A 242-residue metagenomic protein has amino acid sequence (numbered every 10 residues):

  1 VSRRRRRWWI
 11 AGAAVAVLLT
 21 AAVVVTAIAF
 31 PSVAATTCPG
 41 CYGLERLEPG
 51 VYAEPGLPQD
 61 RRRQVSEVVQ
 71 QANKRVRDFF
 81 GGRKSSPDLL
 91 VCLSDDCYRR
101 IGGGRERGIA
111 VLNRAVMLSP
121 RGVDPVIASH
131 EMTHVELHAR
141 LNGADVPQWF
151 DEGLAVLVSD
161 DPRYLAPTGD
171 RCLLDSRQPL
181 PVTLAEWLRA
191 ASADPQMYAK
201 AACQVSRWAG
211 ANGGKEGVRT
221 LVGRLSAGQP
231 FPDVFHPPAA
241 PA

Functional and structural regions predicted by a protein language model:
V1-A35, C41-L44, Y52-G56, E67-Q71 (+3 more regions): Beta/coil-rich, acidic/histidine-enriched accessory regions frequently appended to metallopeptidases
T37-Y42, L93-Y98, R171-L173: Sequence contexts marking disulfide-bonded cysteines in secreted/extracellular proteins
L44-R62, N113-A115: Acidic/histidine-rich, surface-exposed loop or edge segments in extracytoplasmic proteins
L57, L93, S119-R121: Structural motif
R61-N113: Auxiliary, metal-adjacent structural segments of Zn-dependent hydrolase domains
L112-S129, R140-V146: Short pre-active-site segment immediately N-terminal to the catalytic Zn-binding motif
I127, L141-A242: Acidic/His/Gly-enriched intrinsically disordered linker/tail segments that often contain short helix/coil "MoRF-like"
T133, L137: Short active-site segment of divalent metal-dependent hydrolases/proteases that encodes the spacing between
